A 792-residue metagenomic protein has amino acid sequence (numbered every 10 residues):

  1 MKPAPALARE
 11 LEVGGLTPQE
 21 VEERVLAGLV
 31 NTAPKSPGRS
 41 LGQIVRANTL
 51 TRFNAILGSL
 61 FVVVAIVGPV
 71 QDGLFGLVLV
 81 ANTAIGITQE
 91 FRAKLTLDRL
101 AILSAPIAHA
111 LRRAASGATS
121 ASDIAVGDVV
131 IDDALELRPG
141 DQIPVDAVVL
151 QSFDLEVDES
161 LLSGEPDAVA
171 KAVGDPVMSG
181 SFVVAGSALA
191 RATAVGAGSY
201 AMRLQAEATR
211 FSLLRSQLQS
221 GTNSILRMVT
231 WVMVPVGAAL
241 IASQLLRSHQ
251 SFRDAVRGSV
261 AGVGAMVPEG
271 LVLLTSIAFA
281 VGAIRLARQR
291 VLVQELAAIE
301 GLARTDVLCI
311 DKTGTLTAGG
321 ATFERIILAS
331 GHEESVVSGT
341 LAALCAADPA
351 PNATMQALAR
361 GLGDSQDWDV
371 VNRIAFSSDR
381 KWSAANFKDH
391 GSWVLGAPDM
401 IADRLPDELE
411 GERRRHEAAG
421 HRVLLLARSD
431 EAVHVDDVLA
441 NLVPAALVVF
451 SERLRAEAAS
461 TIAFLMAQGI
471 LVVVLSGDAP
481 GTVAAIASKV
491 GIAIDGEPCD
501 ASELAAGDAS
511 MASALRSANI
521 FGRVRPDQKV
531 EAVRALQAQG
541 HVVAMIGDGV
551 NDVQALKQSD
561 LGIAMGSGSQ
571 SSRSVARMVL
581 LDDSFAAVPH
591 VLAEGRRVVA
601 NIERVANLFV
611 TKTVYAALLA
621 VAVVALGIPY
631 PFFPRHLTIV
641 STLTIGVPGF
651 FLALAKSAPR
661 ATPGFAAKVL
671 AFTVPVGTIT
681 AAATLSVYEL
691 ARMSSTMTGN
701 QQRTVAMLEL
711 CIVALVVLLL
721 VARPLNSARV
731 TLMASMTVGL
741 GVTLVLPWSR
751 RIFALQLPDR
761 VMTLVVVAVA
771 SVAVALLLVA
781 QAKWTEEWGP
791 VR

Functional and structural regions predicted by a protein language model:
K2-P3, V30-H109, A114-G117, A121-I124 (+5 more regions): Transmembrane helix-loop-helix hairpins at the membrane interface
P5, G15, L74, A105-N223 (+4 more regions): Cytosolic catalytic regions of P-type ion-transporting ATPases
V13-G15, V21, V25-S36, L79-T88 (+2 more regions): Actuator/coupling domain of P-type ATPases
A55-L77, M228-V267, A280, I284-R290 (+4 more regions): Helix-interface capping motifs at the ends of transmembrane segments in multi-pass membrane proteins
I85, L162, T193-G196, T209 (+13 more regions): Conserved beta-strand/loop elements of the cytosolic catalytic core of P-type E1-E2 ATPases, chiefly in the P-domain
F279, D495-A544, S559, G566-A728 (+1 more regions): Membrane-embedded transport module
R304-P444, F450, A463-F464, V472 (+3 more regions): Cytosolic catalytic regions of ATP/NTP-dependent phosphoryl-transfer enzymes
